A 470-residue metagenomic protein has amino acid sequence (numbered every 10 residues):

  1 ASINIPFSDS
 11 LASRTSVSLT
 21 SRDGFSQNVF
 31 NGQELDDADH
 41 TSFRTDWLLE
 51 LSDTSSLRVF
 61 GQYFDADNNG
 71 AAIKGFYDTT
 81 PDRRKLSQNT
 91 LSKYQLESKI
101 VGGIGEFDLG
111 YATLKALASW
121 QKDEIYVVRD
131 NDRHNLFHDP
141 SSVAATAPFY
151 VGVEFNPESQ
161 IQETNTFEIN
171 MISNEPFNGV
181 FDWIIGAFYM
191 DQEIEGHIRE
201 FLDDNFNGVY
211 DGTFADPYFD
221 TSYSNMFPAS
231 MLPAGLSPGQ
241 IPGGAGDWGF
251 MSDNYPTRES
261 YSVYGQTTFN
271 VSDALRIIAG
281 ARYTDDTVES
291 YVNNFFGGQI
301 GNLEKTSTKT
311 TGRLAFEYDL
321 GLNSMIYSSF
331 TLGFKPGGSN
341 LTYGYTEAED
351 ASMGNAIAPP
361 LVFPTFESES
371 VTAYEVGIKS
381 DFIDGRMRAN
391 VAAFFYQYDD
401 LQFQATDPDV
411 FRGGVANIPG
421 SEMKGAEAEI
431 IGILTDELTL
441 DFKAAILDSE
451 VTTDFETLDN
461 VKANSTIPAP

Functional and structural regions predicted by a protein language model:
A1, T20, A38-S42, K93-I100 (+10 more regions): Transmembrane beta-barrel architecture of outer-membrane proteins
A1-R22, S26, F30-N69, L96-G102 (+9 more regions): Transmembrane beta-barrel wall of Gram-negative outer-membrane proteins
L19-D23, Y63-D67, L109, W120-E124 (+8 more regions): Transmembrane beta-strands of outer-membrane beta-barrel pores
S26-E34, A71-N89, D130-N156, R199-M251 (+4 more regions): Solvent-exposed loop segments that connect transmembrane elements
L35-D39, L51, K93-E97, S159-E163 (+9 more regions): Short sequence motifs at beta-strands and strand-loop junctions characteristic of Gram-negative outer-membrane
L48-T54, I172-N174, G186-M190, N254-Y396: Structural signature of Gram-negative outer-membrane beta-barrels, strongest in the C-terminal barrel of TonB-dependent
E97-E124, V153-V292, D319-G321, I383 (+1 more regions): Face-selective signature of the C-terminal outer-membrane beta-barrel domain
I172-N174, G186, D273-I277, A392-Q397 (+1 more regions): Gram-negative outer-membrane beta-barrel transporters
